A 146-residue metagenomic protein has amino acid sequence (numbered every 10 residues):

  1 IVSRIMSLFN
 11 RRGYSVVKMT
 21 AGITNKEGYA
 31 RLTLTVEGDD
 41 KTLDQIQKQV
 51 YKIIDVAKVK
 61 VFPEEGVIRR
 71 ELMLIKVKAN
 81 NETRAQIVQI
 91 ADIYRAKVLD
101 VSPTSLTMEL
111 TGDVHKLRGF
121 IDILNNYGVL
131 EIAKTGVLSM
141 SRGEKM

Functional and structural regions predicted by a protein language model:
I1-R31, T35-M146: Long, contiguous binding/interaction regions
